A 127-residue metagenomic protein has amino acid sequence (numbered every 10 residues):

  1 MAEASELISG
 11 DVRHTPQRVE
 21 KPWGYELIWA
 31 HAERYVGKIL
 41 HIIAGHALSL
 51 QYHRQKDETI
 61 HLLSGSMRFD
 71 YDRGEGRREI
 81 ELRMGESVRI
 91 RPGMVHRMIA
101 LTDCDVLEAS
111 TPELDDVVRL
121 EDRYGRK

Functional and structural regions predicted by a protein language model:
A2-V19, R78-E79, G85: Cytosolic regulatory regions built on CNB/CRP/Popeye-like sensor folds
I8-T15, V19-E20, I99-K127: Double-stranded beta-helix
H14-K56: A short glycine-rich, His/Asp/Glu-containing loop-to-beta-strand
Q55-R73: Glycine- and acidic-residue-biased ligand/ion/polar-headgroup-sensing regions
R73-G93: Short acidic-glycine-tyrosine-enriched beta hairpin
